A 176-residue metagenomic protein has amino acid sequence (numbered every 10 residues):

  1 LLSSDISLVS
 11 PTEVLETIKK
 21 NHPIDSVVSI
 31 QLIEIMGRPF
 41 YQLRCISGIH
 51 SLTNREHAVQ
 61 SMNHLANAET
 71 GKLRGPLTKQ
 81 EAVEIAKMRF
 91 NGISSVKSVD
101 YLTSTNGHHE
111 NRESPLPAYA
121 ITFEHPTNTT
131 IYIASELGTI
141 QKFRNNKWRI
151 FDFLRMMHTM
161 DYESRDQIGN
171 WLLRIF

Functional and structural regions predicted by a protein language model:
L1-F176: Conserved histidines in hydrophobic membrane contexts and catalytic metal-binding motifs
